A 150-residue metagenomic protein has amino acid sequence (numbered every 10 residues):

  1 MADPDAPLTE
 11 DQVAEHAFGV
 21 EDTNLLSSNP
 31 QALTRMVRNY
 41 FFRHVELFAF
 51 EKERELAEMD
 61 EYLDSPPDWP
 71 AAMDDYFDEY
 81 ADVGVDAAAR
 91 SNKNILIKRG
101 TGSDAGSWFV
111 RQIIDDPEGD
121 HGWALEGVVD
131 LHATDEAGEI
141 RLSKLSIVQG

Functional and structural regions predicted by a protein language model:
M1-F50: Short, low-complexity N-terminal intrinsically disordered segments enriched in polar/charged residues
H44, F48, Y76-Y80, I114 (+1 more regions): Hydrophobic, Leu/Ile/Phe/Ala-enriched alpha-helical segments that form helix-helix packing faces
F50-D64: Short, well-ordered alpha-helical segments enriched in acidic and aromatic residues
E53, S65-Y80: Basic, tryptophan- and glycine-enriched interaction regions
M73-A124: Surface-exposed, charged secondary-structure patches
D115-G150: Compact beta-sheet-dominated globular domain cores
